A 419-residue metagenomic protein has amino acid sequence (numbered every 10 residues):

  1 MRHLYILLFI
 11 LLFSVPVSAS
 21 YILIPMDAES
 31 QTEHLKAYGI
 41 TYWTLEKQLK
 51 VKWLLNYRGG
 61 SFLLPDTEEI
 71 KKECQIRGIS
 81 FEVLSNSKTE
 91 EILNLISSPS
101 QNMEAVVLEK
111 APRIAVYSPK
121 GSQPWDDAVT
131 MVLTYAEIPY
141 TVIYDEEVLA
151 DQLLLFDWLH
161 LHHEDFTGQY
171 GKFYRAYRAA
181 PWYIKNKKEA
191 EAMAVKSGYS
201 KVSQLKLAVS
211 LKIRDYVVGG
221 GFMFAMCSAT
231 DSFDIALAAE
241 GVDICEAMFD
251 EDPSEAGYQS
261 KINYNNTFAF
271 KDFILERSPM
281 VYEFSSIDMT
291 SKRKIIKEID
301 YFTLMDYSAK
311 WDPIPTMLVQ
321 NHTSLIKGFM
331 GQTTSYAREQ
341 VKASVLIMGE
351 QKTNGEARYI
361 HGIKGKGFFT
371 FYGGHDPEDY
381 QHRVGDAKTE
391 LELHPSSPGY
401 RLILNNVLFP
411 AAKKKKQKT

Functional and structural regions predicted by a protein language model:
M1-L4: Positively charged n-region of N-terminal signal peptides that target proteins for export
S14-P16: N-terminal signal peptide c-region/cleavage motif recognized by signal peptidases
A19-D127, A136, G374, K416: Hydrophobic targeting/anchoring helices
S20-M26, T32-L63, D243, V341-T419: Extracellular ligand-binding/catalytic regions of CAZymes and related secreted enzymes and adhesion modules
I22-T32, F62-K72, S122-T230, D234-A239: Helical hinge/lid and interdomain linker segments adjacent to catalytic or ligand-binding clefts that mediate domain
V107-K110, D151-L154, Y216, I363-G365: Extracellular/periplasmic catalytic domains that process cell-envelope and extracellular macromolecules
D127, T134, D231, D250 (+1 more regions): Catalytic beta-strand/loop cores that center a nucleophilic Ser/Cys/Thr and support acyl-enzyme chemistry
Y183-I184, G198-Y199, K206, V218 (+4 more regions): Catalytic cores of eukaryotic secretory-pathway lumenal/extracellular enzymes that build and remodel glycoconjugates
